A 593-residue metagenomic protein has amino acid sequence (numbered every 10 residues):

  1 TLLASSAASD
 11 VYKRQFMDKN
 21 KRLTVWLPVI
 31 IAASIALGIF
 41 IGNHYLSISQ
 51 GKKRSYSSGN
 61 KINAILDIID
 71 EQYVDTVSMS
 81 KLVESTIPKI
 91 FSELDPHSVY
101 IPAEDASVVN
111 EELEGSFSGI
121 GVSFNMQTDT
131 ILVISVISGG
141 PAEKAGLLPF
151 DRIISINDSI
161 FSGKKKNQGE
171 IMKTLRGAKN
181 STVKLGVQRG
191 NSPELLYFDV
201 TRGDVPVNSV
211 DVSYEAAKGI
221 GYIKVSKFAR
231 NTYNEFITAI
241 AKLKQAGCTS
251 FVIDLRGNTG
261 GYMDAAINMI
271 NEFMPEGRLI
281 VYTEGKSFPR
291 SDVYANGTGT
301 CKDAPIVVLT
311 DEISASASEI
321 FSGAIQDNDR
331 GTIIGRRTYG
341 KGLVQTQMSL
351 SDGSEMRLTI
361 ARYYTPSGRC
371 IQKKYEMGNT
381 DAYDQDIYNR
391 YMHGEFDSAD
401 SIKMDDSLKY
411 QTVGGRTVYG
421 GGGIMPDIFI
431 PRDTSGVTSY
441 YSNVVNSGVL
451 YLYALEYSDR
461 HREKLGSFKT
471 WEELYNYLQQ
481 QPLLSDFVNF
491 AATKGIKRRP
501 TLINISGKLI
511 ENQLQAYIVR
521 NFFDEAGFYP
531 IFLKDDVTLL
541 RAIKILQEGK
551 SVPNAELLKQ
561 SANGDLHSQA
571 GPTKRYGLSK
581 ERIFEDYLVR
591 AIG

Functional and structural regions predicted by a protein language model:
T1-Y12: Short, small-residue-biased leader/transition segments that mark boundaries at the very start of proteins
R14-L23: Short, Lys/Arg-rich N-terminal segment immediately upstream of the first membrane anchor
W26-G42: Hydrophobic membrane-insertion alpha-helices, especially the h-region of bacterial N-terminal signal peptides
H44-S58, I62, L66, D70 (+6 more regions): Cleft-lining beta-strand/loop regions that shape enzyme active-site pockets
Y73-I134, N180-V212, L533-I543, G549-A562: Extended, small/polar residue-biased N-terminal targeting/export presequences and adjacent propeptide/linker tracts
I153-I154, V183, I371, V418: Generic structural signal for buried aliphatic residues
A317, D329, R336, G340-M404 (+1 more regions): Polar, glycine-rich mid-to-C-terminal structural blocks that act as macromolecule-binding/assembly scaffolds
C370-I371, Y375-G593: Conserved functional hotspot residues or short segments at active or partner-binding sites across diverse domains
